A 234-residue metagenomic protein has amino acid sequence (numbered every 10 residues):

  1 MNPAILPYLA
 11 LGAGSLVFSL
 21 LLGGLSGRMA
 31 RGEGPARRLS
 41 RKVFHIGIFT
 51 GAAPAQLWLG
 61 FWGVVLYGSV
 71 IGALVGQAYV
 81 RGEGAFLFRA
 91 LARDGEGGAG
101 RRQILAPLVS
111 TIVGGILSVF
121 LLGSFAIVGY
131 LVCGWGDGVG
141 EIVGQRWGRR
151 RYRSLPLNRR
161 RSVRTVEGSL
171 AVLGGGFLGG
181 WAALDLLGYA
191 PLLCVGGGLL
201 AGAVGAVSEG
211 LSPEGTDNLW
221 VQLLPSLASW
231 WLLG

Functional and structural regions predicted by a protein language model:
N2-A10, G23-V65, G76-G180, L186-L232: Interhelical loop and helix-boundary elements at the membrane-water interface of polytopic inner-membrane proteins
F18-L22: Glycine/aspartate-rich loop-and-adjacent alpha/beta segment that forms the canonical ThDP
G72: Charge-lined substrate channels and their catalytic hotspots, especially those that engage the 3′ end of RNA
